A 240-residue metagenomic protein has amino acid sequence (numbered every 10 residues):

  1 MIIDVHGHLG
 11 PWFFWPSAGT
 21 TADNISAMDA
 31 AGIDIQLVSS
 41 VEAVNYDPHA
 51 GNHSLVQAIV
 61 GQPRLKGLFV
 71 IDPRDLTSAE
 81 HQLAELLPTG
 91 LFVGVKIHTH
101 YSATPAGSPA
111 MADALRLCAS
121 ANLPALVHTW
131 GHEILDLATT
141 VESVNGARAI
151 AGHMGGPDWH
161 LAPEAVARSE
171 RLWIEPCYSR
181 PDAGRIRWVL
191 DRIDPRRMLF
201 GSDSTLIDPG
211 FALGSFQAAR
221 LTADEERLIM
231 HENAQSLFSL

Functional and structural regions predicted by a protein language model:
M1-V5, S17-I35, P195-R197, G210-L240: Mid-to-C-terminal alpha-helical segments outside catalytic/metal-binding sites
M1-W15, A58, P63, E170: Mobile, glycine- and charge-enriched loop segments and immediately flanking short secondary-structure elements within
H6-G10, H98, H128, H153: Histidine-centered divalent metal-coordination motifs
G10-F13, A43-D47, R74-T77, S102 (+4 more regions): Active-site environment of divalent metal-dependent phosphoester hydrolases
D23-A27, G51-A58, Q82-L86, A110-A114 (+4 more regions): A general structural detector for well-ordered alpha-helical segments in enzyme core domains, enriched
D34-I35, A43-P124: Active-site gating/metal-coordination segments in enzymes
V93, G107-L199: Catalytic pocket-lining loop regions of alpha/beta-barrel enzymes, especially the amidohydrolase/enolase/GH5 lineages
